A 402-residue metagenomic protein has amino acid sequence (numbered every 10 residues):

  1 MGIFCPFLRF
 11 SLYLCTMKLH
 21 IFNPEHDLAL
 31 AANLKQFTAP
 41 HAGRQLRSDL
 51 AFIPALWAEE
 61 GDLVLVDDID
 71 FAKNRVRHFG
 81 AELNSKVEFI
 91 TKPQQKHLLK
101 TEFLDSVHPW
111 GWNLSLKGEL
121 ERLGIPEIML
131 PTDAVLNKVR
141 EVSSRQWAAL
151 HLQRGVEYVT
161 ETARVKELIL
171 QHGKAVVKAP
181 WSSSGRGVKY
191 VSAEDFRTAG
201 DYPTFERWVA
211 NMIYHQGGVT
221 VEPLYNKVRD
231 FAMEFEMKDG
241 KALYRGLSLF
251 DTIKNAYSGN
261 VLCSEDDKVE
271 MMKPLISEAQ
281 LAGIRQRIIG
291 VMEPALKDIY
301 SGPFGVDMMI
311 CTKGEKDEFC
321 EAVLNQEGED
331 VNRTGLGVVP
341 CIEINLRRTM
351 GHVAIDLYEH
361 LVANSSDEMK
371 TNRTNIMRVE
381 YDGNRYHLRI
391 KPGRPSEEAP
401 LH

Functional and structural regions predicted by a protein language model:
I3, R9-T16: Short, positively charged and aromatic/hydrophobic N-terminal segments
K18-L56: N-terminal-proximal low-complexity accessory segments that begin disordered and transition into the first
R44-L56, L65-E167: Conserved N-proximal alpha/beta basic substrate-recognition cap immediately N-terminal to, or forming the N-lobe
G173, Y202-A256, G305, M309-L324 (+2 more regions): Phosphate-binding site of ATP-dependent enzymes
A175-F205, A232, K254-M272: Glycine-rich phosphate-binding loop of ATP-grasp-fold ATP-dependent ligases
F235-M292, N325-Q326, D330, N345-E368: ATP-dependent carboxylate/phosphate-activation module, predominantly the ATP-grasp catalytic core and closely related
L296-V306, E368-N375: Flexible, glycine/charged-enriched surface loops at secondary-structure junctions
Q326-E329, A363-H402: Peripheral (often C-terminal) accessory segments that flank ATP-dependent C-N-forming ligase machineries
